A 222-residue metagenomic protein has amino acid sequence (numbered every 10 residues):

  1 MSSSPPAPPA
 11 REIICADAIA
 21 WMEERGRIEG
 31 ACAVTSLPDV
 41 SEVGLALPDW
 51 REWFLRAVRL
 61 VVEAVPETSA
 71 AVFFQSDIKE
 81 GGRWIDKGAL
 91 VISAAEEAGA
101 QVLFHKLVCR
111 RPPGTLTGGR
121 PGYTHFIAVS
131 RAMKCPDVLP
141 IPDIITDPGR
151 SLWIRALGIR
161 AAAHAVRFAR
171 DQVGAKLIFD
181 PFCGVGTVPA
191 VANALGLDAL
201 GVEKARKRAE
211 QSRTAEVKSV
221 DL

Functional and structural regions predicted by a protein language model:
S2-K207: Core catalytic lobe of class I
L90-V91, K218-V220: Short, hinge-like loop/turn segments at secondary-structure boundaries
L195, E216-S219: The DNA-recognition helices of helix-turn-helix-type DNA-binding domains
S212-R213: Conserved SAM-binding loop
